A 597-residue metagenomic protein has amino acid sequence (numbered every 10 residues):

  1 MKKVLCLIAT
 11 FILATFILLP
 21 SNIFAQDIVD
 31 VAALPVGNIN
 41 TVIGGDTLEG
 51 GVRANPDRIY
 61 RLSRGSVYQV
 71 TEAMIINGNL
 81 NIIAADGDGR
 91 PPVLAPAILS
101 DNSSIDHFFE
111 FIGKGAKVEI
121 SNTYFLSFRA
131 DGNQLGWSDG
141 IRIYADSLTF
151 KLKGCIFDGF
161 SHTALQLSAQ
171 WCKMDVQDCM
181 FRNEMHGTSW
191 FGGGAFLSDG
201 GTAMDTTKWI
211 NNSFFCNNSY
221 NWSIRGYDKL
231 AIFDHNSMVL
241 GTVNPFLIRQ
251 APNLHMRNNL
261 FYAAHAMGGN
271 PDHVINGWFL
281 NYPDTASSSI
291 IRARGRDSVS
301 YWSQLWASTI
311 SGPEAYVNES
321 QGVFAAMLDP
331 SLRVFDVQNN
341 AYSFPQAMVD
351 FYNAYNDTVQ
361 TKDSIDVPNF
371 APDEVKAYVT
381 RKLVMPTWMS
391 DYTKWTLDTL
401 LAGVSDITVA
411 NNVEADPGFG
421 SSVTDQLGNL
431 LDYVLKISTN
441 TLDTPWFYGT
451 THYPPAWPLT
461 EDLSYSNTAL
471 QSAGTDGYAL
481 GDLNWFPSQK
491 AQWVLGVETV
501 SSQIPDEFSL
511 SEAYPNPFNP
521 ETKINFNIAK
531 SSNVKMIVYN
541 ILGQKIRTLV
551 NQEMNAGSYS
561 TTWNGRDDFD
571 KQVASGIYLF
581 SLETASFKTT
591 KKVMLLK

Functional and structural regions predicted by a protein language model:
M1-I28, E119, V497, S509 (+1 more regions): Bacterial Sec-dependent N-terminal signal peptides
V29-N81, A85-D101: N-terminal extracellular ligand-recognition/capping segment immediately after the signal peptide
Y68-I83, V93-S147: Extracellular beta-strand-rich solenoid/capping regions of secreted or surface-exposed proteins that bind or remodel
P96-F111, D131-Y144, G159-W171, M185-G201 (+4 more regions): Extracellular beta-strand/beta-solenoid scaffold signature
A116-S127, D146-G159, W171-G187, G193-Y220 (+4 more regions): Right-handed parallel beta-helix
F279-E498: Acidic, glycine- and Ser/Thr-rich low-complexity intrinsically disordered tracts in extracellular/secreted proteins
E498-N540, T548, S560-W563, T584: Glycine-centered coil/turn sites that cap beta-strands in beta-rich domains
S531, V550-S586: Short, surface-exposed loop/turn motifs with a glycine/proline- and acidic-biased composition
